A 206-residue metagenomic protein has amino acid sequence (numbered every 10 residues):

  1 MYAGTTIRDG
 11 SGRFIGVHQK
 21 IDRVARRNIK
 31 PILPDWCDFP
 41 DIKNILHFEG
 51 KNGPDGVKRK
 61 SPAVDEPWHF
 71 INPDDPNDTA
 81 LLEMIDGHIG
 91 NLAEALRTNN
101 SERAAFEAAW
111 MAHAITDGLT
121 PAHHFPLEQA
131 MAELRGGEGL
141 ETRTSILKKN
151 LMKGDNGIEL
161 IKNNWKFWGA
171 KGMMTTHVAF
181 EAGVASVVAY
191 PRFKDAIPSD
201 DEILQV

Functional and structural regions predicted by a protein language model:
M1-F106, H124-V206: N-terminal, motif-rich segments that launch catalysis or mediate targeting to/interaction with membranes, typified by
A104-T116: Short alpha-helix carrying the canonical HExxH Zn2+-binding catalytic motif
T116, T120-H124: Active-site-flanking alpha-helical
